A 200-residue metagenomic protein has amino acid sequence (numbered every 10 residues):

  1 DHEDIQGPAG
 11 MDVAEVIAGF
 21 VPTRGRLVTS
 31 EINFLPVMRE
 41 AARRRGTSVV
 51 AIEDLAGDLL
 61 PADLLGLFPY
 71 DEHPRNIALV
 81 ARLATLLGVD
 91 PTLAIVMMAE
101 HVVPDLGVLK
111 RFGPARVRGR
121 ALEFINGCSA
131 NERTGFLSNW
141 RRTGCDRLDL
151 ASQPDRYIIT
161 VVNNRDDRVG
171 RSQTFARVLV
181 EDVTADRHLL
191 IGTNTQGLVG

Functional and structural regions predicted by a protein language model:
D1-I5, A18, F34-E72, P104-D105: Extended acidic/charged loop-beta regions that coordinate divalent cations and stabilize anionic phosphate/carboxylate
D1-S30: Flexible active-site lid/hinge loop adjacent to a nucleotide/diphosphate and Mg2+-phosphate binding pocket
I5-Q6, I32-F34, L122-E123, C128-G200: Active-site beta-alpha connecting loops in nucleotide-dependent enzymes
V13, N76, H188: Residue-level signal for inorganic ion chemistry
P22-R26, R44-S48, A185: A short helix->loop->beta-strand "cap" motif at the edges of active sites that frequently abuts
F68-A81, P104-K110, C128-S129: Short glycine/threonine-rich catalytic loop with a Thr-x-Gly-x-Asp
L79-A84, F136-W140: Buried hydrophobic packing segments
A84-F124: Gly/charged, well-structured mid-domain segments that form the phosphate/adenylate-handling core of ATP-dependent
